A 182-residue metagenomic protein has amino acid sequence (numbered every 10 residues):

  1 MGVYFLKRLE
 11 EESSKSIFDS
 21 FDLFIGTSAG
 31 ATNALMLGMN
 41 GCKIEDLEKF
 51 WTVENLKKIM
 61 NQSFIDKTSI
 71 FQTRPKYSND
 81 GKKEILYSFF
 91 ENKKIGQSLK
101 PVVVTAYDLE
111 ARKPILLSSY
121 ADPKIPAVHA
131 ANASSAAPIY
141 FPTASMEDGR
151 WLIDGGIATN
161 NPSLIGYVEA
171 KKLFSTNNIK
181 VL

Functional and structural regions predicted by a protein language model:
M1-L182: Patatin-like phospholipase
